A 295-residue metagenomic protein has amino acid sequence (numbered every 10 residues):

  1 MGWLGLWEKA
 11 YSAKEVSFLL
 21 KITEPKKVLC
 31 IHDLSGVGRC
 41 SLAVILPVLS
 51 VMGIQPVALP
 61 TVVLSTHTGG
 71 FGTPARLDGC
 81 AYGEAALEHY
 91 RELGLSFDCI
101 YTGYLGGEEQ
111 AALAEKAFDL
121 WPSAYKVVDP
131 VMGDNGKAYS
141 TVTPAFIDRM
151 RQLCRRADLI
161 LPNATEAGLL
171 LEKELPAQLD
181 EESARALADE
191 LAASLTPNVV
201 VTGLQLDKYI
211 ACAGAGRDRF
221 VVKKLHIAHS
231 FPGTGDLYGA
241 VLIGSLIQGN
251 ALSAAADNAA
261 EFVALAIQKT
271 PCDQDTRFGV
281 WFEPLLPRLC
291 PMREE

Functional and structural regions predicted by a protein language model:
F18-V128, M132-S140, P284-P291: Conserved N-terminal subdomain of the carbohydrate kinase-like
G36, F220-G233: Short pre-catalytic strand/loop immediately N-terminal to key active-site residues, enriched for Gly-Thr
T141-F220, S253: Conserved phosphate/ATP/ADP-binding segment of small-molecule kinases
L169, A228-L252, A256: Short, small-residue alpha-helix embedded
S253-E295: Charged C-terminal helix
